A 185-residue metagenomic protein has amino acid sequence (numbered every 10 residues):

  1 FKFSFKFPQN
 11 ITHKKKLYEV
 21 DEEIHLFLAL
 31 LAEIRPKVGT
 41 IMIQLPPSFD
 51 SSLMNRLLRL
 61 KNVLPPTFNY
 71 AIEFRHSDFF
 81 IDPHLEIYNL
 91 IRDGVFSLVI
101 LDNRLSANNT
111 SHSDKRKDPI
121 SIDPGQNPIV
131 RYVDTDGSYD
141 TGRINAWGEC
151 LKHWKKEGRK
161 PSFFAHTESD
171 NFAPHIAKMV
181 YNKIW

Functional and structural regions predicted by a protein language model:
F1-W185: Residues lining hydrophobic/aromatic ligand-binding pockets adjacent to catalytic sites
